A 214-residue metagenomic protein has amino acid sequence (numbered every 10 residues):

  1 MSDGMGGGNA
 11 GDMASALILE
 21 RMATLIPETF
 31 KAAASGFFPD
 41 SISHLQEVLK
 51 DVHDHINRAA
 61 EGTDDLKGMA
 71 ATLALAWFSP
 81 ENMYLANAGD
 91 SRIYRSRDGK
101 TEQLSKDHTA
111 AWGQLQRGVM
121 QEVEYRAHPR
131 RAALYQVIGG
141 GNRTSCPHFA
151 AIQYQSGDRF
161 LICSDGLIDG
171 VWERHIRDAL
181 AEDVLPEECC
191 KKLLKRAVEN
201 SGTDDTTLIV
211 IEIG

Functional and structural regions predicted by a protein language model:
M1-G214: PP2C/PPM-type serine/threonine phosphatase catalytic domain
